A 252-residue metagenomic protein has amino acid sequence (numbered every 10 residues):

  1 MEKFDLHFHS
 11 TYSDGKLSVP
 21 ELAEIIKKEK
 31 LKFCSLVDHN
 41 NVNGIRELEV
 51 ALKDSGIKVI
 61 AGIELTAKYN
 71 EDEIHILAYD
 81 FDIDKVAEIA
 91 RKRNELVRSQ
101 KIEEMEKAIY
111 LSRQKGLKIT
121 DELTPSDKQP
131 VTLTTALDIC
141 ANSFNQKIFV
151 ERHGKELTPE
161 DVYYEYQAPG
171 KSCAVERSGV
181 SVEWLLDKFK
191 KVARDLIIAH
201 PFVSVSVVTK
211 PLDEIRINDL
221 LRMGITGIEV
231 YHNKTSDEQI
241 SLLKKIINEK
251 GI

Functional and structural regions predicted by a protein language model:
M1-E73, Q167-A168, V175-G251: An N-terminally biased module of ancient metal coordination in phosphate/nucleic-acid-related enzymes
D54-E214: Extended substrate/RNA-proximal surfaces in nucleic-acid metabolism proteins
